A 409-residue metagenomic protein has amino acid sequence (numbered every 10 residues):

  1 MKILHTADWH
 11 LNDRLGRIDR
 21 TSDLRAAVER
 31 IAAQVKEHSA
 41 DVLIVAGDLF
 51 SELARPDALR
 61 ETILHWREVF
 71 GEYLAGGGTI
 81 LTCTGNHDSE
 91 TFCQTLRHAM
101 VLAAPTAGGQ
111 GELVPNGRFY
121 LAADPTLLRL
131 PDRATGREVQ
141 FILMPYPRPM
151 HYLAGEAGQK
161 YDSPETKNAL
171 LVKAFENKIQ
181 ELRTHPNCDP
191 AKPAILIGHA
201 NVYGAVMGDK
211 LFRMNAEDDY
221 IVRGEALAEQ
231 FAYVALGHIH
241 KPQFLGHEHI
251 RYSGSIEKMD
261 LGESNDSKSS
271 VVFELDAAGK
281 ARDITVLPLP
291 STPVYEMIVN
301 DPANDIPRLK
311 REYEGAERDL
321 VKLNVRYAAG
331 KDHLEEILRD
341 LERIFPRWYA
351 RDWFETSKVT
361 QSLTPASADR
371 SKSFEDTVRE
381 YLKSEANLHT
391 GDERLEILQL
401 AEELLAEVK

Functional and structural regions predicted by a protein language model:
M1-L4: Extreme N-terminal starter segment of soluble prokaryotic enzymes
D8, V28, L43, D48 (+8 more regions): Divalent metal-coordination and catalytic microenvironments
H10-D13, S51-A54, L81-Q94, L128 (+4 more regions): Active-site environment of divalent metal-dependent phosphoester hydrolases
I18-D132, R223-F231: Core catalytic region of metal-dependent phosphoesterases/phosphodiesterases, especially metallo-beta-lactamase-like
V42, L275-K409: Accessory, non-catalytic peripheral segments of nucleic-acid enzymes
V42, P193-I195, Y233: Short, Asp-centered acidic motifs that coordinate Mg2+ and/or phosphate in catalytic or ligand-binding sites
T95, A103-E217: Conserved catalytic scaffold of divalent metal-dependent phosphoesterases
V202-A277: Conserved beta-sheet core of the metallophosphoesterase superfamily
